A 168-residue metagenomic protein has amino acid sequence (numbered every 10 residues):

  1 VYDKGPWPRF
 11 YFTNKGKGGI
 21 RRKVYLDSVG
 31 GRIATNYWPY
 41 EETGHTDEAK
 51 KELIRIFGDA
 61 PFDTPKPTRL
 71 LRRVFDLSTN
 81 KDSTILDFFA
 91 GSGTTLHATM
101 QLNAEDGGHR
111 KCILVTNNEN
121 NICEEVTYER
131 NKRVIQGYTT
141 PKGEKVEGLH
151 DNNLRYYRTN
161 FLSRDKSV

Functional and structural regions predicted by a protein language model:
V1-T84: Class I S-adenosyl-L-methionine
V1-Y2, P6-Y11, R110-K111, V115-N118 (+1 more regions): Charged, often flexible domain-edge or linker segments that flank or initiate folded functional domains
G19-S28, Q101-L102, Q136-E147: Intrinsically disordered, low-complexity boundary segments flanking structured domains
Y37, C112-L114, Y156: Conserved beta-strand scaffold positions in the cores of enzyme catalytic domains, especially in NTP/NDP-utilizing
E41-E42, T116, N160: Residues at the C-termini of beta-strands that transition into short coil/loop
E48-K51, E125, D165-V168: Short conserved micro-motifs at the rims of enzyme active sites and ligand-binding pockets
L71-T139: Conserved S-adenosyl-L-methionine
E129-V168: SAM-dependent methyltransferase catalytic region
